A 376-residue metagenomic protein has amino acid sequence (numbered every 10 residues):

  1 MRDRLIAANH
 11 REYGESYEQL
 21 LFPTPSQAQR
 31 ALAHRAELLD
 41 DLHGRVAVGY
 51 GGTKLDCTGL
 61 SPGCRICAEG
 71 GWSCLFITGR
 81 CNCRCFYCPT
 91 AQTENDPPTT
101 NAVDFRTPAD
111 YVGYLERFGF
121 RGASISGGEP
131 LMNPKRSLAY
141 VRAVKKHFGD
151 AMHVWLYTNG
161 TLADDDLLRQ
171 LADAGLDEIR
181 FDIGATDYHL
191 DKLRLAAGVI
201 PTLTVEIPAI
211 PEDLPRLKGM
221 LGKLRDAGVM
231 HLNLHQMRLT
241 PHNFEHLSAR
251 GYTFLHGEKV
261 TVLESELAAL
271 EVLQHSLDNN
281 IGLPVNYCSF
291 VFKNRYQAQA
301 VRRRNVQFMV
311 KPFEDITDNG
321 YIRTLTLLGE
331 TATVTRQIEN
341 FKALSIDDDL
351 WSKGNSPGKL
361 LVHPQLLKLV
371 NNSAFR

Functional and structural regions predicted by a protein language model:
R11-L75, Q92-T100: N-terminal [4Fe-4S]-dependent radical SAM core
G79-Q92: Local cysteine-cluster metal-coordination motifs and their immediate loop/turn environment, predominantly Fe-S cluster
P89, L138-G149, A172, L193-G198 (+1 more regions): Surface-exposed amphipathic alpha-helices with a cationic face
T93-F105, F118-N133, H147-A163, L171-H189 (+2 more regions): Core AdoMet radical
Y111-L115, L138-R142, L168, L193 (+3 more regions): Generic structural signal for well-ordered alpha-helices, preferentially at hydrophobic/aromatic core positions
L193-Y296, K311-G320: Conserved C-terminal portion of the radical SAM core fold that forms the substrate/S-adenosylmethionine-binding
V301-Y321, L325: Short, low-complexity, polybasic intrinsically disordered segments
T335-R376: C-terminal functional modules
